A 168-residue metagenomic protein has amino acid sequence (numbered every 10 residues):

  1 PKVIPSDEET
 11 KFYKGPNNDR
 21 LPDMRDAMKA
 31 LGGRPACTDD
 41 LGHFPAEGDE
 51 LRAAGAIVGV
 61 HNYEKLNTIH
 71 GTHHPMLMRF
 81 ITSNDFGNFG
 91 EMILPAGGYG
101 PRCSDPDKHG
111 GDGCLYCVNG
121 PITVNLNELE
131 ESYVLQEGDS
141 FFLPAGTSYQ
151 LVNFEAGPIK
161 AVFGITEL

Functional and structural regions predicted by a protein language model:
K2-G90: A short, N-terminal "cap"/entry segment at the start of jelly-roll beta-barrel domains of the cupin/DSBH fold
H73-M78, N88-G110, S132, A145-G146 (+1 more regions): Conserved short histidine dyad/triad with adjacent acidic residue
T82, D105-D107, N153: Non-cytosolic beta-sheet module surface loops
N84-F86, H109, A156: A generic fold-level signal
M92, L115, F141: Conserved GNAT-family N-acetyltransferase fold
A96, L126-E128, L135-E155, I165-T166: Conserved metal-binding segment of the jelly-roll/cupin
P101-S104, K108-E137: A short beta-strand-loop-beta hairpin characteristic of the jelly-roll/cupin
I159: Glycine-rich GHKL/ HATPase_c ATP-binding element in histidine kinases
